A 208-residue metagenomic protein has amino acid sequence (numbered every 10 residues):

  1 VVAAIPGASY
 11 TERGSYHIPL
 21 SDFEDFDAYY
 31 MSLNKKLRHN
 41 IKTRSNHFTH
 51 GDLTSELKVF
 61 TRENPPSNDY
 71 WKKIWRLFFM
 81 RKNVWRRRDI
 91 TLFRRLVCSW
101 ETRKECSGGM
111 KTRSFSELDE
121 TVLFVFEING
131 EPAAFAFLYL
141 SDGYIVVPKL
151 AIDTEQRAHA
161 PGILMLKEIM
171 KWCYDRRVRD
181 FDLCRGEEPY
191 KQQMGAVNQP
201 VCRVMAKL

Functional and structural regions predicted by a protein language model:
A3-S15, L20-A158: A conserved beta-strand-loop-helix scaffold within acyl/acetyltransferase catalytic domains
A4-S32, R176-L208: Active-site/acyl-donor-binding loops of N-acyltransferases
T49, Y174-D175: Residue-level signal for alpha-helix termini/capping positions
K73, L77-R81, W172, Q193 (+1 more regions): Generic, well-ordered alpha-helical scaffold segments in large soluble proteins
F124-F126, C173, F181-D182: Conserved catalytic-core segments centered on acid/base and nucleophilic motifs
A158-K171: Conserved acetyl-CoA-binding loop-helix of GNAT-fold acetyltransferases
